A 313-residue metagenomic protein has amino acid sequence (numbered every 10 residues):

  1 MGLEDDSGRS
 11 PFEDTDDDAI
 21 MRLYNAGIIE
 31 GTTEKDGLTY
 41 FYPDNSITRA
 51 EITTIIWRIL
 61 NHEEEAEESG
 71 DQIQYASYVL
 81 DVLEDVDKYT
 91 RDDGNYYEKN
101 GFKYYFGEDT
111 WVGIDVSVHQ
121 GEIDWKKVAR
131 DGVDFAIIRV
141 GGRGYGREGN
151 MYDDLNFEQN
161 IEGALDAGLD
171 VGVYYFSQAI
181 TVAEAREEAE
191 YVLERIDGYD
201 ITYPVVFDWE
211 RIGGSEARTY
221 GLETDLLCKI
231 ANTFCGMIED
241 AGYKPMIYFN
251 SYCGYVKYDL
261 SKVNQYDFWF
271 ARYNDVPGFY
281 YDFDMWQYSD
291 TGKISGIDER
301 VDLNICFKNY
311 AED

Functional and structural regions predicted by a protein language model:
M1-N25, I29-R49, R58-G70: Feature responds to low-complexity, polar/acidic, surface-exposed segments characteristic of secreted/exported proteins
H62, A66, L193-F207, R211 (+1 more regions): Structural recognition of alpha->loop->beta junctions
G70-V116, Q120, S261-D313: Functionally critical loop-and-helix segments that line ligand-binding/catalytic clefts of soluble enzyme domains
F106-T233, E239-A241: Substrate-binding cleft of extracellular glycoside hydrolase catalytic domains
V171, K244-M246, F268: Hydrophobic anchor at the start of a short beta-strand that flanks the dinucleotide cofactor-binding loop
I238-V256: Aromatic-lined carbohydrate-recognition surfaces of secreted/lumenal glycan-active proteins
